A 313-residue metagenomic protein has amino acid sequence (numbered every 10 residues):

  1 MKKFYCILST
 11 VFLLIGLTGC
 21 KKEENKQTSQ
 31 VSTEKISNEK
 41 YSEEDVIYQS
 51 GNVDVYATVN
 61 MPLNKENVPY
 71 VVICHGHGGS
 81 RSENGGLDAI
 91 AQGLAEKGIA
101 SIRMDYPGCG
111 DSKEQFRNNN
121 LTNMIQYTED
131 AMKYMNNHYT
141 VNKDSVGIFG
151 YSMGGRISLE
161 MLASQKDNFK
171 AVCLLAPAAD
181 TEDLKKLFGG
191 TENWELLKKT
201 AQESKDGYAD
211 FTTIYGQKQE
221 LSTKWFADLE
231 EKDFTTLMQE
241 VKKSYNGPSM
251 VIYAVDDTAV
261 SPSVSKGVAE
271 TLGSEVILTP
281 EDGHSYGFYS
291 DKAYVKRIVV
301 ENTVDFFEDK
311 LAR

Functional and structural regions predicted by a protein language model:
Q30-N64: N-terminal cap/lid segment of alpha/beta-hydrolase-fold proteins
V68, H75-S80: Active-site glycine-rich loops that stabilize anionic/oxyanionic intermediates across multiple enzyme folds
G79-A91, Y106: The serine-hydrolase catalytic nucleophile loop
E83, C109-N142, A293-K296: Catalytic nucleophile-loop/oxyanion-hole region of alpha/beta-hydrolase and closely related hydrolase-like folds
A91-K113: Conserved alpha/beta-hydrolase
Q165-L221: Hydrolase active-site cap/lid region
S244-Y245, M250-Y253: Short beta-strand/loop motif that positions the catalytic acidic residue of the alpha/beta-hydrolase fold
D282-K296: Catalytic histidine-centered segment of alpha/beta-hydrolase-like enzymes
